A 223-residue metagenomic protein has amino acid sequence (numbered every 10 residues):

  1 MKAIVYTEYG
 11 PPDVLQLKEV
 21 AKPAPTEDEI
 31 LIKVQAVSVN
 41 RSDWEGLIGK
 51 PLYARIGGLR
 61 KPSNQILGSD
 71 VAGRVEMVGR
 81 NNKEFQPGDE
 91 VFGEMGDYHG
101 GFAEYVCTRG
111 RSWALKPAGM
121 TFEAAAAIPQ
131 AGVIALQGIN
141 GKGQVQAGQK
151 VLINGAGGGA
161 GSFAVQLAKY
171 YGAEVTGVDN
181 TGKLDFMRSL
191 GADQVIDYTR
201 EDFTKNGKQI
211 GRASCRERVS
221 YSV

Functional and structural regions predicted by a protein language model:
G10-L17, R41-S42: Short N-terminal binding/cap micro-motifs at the start of the first secondary-structure element
A21-S38, L52-Y98: Glycine-rich beta-strand-centered segment in the early N-terminal region that forms part of a ligand/cofactor-binding
R41, G157-A160, R218: Residue-level detector of alpha-helix initiation sites
W44-Y53: Short Gly/aromatic-enriched secondary-structure transition segments
G58-K61, S69-D70, M77, E84 (+2 more regions): NAD(P)H dinucleotide-binding glycine-rich loop of Rossmann-like/cofactor-binding domains, especially the beta1-alpha1
A126-R200: Mid-domain Rossmann-like dinucleotide-binding core that forms the NAD(H)/NADP(H) cofactor-binding site
T199-G211: Short amphipathic alpha-helix with an adjacent loop that forms part of the alpha/beta core around
Q209-Y221: Residue-level detector of conserved catalytic or cofactor/ligand-binding positions in enzyme active sites
